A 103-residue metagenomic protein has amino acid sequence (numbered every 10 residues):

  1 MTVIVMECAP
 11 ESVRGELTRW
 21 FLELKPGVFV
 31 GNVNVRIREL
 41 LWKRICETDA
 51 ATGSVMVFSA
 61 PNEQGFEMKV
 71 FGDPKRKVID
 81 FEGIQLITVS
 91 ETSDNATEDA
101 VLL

Functional and structural regions predicted by a protein language model:
T2-L22, P26-L103: Basic nucleic-acid-binding interfaces
